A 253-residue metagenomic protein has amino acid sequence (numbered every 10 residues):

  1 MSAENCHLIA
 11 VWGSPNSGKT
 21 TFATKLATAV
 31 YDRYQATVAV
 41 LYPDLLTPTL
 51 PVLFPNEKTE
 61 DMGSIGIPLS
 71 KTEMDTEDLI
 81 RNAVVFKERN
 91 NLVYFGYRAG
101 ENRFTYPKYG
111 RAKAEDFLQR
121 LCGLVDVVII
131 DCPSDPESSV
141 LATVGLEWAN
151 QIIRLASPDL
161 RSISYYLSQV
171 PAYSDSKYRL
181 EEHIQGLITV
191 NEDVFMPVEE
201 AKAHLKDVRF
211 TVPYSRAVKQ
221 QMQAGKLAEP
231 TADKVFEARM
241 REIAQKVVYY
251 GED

Functional and structural regions predicted by a protein language model:
S2-L46, L50: Walker A/P-loop phosphate-binding motif and the immediately C-terminal alpha-helix
V11, L41, G96-Y97, I129-D131 (+2 more regions): Conserved beta-strand segments of the P-loop GTPase G domain that flank and frequently precede/overlap
R33-L92: Phosphate-binding loop that captures ATP/GTP phosphates
T76-R89, Y94-P136: Cytosolic-facing regulatory segments adjacent to core modules
R120-G123, S139-D159: Inter-motif core of Ras-like GTPase G domains
V127, Q151, D207-F210: Well-ordered beta-strand positions
V190-T231: Beta-strand-loop-alpha "switch" segments that mediate conformational coupling across diverse proteins
Q223-D253: NTP-binding/hydrolysis catalytic cores, primarily Walker-type P-loop NTPases
